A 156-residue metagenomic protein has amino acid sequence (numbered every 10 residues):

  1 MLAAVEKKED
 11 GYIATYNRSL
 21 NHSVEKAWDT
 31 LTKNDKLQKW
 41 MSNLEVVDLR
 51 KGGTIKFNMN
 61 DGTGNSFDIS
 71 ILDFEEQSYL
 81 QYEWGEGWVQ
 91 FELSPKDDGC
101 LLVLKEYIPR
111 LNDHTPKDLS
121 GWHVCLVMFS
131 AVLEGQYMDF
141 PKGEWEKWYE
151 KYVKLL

Functional and structural regions predicted by a protein language model:
M1-L44: Hydrophobic ligand-binding cavity/cleft-lining segments
K8, F74, E92-K96: Short beta-strand micro-motifs enriched in acidic
G11-I13, T54, Q77-Y79, D97-L101: A generic structural signal for beta-strand entry/edge sites
A14-Y16, I69, F91, L102: Hydrophobic residues positioned within well-ordered beta-strands of beta-sheet architectures
S19, Q38-S42, V46-E86: Glycine-rich portal/gate segments that line the openings of hydrophobic small-molecule binding cavities
A27-W28, L37, I55, I71 (+3 more regions): Hydrophobic pocket/interface hotspot
Q81-L133: Beta-strand/loop substructures that line and gate deep hydrophobic ligand-binding cavities in soluble
L133-L156: Short, highly charged C-terminal tails/helix-capping segments
